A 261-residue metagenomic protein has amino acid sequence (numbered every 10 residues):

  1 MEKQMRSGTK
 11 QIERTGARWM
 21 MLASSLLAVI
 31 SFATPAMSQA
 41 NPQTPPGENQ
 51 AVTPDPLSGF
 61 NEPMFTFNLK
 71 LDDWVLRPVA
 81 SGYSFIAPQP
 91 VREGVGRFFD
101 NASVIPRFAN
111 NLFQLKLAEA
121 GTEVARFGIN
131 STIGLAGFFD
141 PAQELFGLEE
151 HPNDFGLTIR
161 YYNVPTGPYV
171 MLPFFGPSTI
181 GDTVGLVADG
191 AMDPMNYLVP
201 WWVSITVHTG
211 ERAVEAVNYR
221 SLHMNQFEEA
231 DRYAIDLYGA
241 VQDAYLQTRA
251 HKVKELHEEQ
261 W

Functional and structural regions predicted by a protein language model:
M1-G16: N-terminal secretory signal peptides that target proteins for export/translocation
S31-P35: N-terminal signal peptide c-region/cleavage motif recognized by signal peptidases
N41-V52, L157, Y161-W261: A structured, mid-to-C-terminal "fold-capping" secondary-structure block
A51-K70, R77: Mature N-terminal segment immediately following signal peptide/propeptide cleavage in secreted/periplasmic
W74, A80-P90, G147, G156: Membrane interface segments of multi-pass transport proteins and intramembrane proteases
P88-V95, L112-L117: Terminal hydrophobic membrane-targeting helix
N101-I180: Mid-length scaffold segments of soluble, non-membrane domains
